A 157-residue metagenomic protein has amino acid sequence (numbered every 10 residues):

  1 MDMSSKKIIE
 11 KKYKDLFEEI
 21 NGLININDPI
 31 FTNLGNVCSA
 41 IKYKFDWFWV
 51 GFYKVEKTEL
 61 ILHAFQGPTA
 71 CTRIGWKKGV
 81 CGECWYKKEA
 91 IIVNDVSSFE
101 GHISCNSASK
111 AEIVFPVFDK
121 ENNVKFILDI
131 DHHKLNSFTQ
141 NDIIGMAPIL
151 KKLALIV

Functional and structural regions predicted by a protein language model:
M1-T69, P148, K152-V157: Intrinsically disordered, low-complexity terminal regulatory regions
K44, S104-S109: Short loop/turn motifs at secondary-structure junctions and domain boundaries
F48, V55-C105: Regulatory sensory and allosteric helical modules in signal-transduction proteins and certain transcription factors
W49, V114, I127: Short hydrophobic/aromatic beta-strand element in the GNAT-like acyltransferase core that lines or flanks the acyl-donor
C84, K88, I130, D142-V157: Interdomain signal-transducing alpha-helices
A111-D119: A short, aliphatic-rich beta-strand micro-motif
N123-V124: Glycine-rich acetyl-CoA-binding "A-motif" of GNAT/NAT acetyltransferases
I127-N136: Short beta-strand-to-loop transition segments that serve as allosteric relay/switch motifs in sensory/regulatory domains
